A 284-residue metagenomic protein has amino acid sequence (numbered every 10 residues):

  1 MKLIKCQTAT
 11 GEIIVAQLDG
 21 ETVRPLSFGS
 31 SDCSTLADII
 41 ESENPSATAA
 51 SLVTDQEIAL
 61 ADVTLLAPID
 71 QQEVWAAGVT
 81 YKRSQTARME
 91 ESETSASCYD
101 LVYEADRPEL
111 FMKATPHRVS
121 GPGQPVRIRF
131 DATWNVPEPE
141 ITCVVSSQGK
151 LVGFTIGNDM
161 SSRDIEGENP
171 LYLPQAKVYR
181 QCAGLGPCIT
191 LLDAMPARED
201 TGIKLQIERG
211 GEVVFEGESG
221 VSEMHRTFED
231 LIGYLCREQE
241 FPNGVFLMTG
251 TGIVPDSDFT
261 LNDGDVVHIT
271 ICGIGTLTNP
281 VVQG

Functional and structural regions predicted by a protein language model:
M1, A9-E12, G20, P137-P139 (+2 more regions): A short, compositionally biased
M1-V79, D230, N279-G284: Generic N-terminal segment detector
K2-K5, K113, K177, G244: A general lysine-centric signal
Q7-G11, Q17-T22, V145-G149, E208-G211 (+1 more regions): Short acidic-glycine loop/turn motifs at beta-strand connectors
S30, N158, G220-V221: A generic structural motif
N44-R209: Active-site microenvironments in enzyme catalytic cores
R163-G284: Catalytic-pocket segment enriched in acidic/His residues
